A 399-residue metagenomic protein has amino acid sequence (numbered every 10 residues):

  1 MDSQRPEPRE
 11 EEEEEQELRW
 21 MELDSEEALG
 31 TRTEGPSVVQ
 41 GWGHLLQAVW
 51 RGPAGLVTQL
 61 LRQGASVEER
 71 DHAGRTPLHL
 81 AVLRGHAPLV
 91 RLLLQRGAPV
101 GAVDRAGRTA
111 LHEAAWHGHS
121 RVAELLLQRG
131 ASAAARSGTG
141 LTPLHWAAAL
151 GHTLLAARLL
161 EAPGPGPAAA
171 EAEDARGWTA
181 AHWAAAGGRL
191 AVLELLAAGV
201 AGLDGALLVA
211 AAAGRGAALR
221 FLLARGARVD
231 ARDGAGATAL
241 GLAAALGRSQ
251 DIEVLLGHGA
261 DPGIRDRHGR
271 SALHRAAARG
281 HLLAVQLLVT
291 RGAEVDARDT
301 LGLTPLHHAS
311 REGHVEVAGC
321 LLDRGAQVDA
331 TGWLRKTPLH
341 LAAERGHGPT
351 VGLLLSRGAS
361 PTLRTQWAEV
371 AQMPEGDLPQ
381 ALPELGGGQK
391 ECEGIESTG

Functional and structural regions predicted by a protein language model:
M1-H44, A162, L195-A206, R225 (+4 more regions): Ankyrin-repeat-protein effector appendages
